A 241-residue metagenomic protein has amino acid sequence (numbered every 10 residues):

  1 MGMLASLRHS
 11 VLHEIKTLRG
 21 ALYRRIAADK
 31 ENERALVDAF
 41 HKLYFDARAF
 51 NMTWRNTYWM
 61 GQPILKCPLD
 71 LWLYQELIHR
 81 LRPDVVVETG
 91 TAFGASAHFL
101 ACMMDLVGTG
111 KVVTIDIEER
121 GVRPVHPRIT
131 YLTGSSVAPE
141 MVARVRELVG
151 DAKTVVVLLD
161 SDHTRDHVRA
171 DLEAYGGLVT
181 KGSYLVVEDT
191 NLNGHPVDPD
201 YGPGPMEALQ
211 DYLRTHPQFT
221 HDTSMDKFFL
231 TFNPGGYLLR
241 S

Functional and structural regions predicted by a protein language model:
M1-L158, D162-S241: A short alpha-helical cap/connector motif
